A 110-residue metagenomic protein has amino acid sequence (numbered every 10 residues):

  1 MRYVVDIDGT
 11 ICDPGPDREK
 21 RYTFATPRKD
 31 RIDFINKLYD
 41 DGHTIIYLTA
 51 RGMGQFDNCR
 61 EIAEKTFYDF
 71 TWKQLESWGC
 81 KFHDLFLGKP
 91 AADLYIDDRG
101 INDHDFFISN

Functional and structural regions predicted by a protein language model:
M1-N110: Catalytic phosphate/metal-binding cores of nucleic-acid and nucleotide-processing enzymes, i.e., regions that mediate
